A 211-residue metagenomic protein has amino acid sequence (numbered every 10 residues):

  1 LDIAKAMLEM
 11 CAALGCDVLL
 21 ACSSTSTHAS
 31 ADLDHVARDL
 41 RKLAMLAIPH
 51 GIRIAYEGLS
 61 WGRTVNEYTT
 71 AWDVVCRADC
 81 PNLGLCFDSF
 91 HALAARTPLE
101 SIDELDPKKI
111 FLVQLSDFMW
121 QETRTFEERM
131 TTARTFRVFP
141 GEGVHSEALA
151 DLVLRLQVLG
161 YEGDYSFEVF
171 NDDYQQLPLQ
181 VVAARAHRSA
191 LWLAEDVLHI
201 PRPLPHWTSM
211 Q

Functional and structural regions predicted by a protein language model:
L1-L85, A94, E162, I200 (+1 more regions): Active-site acidic/histidine proton-transfer and metal-coordination neighborhood in alpha/beta enzyme cores
G15, R41, T69-F87, L93-Q211: Histidine-acidic metal/acid-base catalytic patches
